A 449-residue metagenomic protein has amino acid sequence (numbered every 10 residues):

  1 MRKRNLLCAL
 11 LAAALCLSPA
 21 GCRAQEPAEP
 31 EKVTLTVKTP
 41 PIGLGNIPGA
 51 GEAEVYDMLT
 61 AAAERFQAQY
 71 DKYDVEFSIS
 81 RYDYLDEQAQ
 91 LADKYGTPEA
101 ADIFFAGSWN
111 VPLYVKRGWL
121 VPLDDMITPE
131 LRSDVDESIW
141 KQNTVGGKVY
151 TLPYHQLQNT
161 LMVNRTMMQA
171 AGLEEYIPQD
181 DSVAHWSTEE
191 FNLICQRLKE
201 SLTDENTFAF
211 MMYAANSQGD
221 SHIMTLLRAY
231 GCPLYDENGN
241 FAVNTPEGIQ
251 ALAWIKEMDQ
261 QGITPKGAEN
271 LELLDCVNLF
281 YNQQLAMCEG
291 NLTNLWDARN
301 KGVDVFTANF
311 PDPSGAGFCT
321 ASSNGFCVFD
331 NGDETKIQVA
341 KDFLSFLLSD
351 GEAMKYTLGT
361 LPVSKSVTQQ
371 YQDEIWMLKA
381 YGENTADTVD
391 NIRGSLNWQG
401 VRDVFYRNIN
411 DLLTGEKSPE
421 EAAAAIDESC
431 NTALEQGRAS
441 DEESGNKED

Functional and structural regions predicted by a protein language model:
N5-C8, C22-L113, E175, S314 (+3 more regions): Conserved N-terminal structural module of periplasmic/extracytoplasmic solute-binding proteins
P41, A106-N110, L157, L273 (+2 more regions): Beta->alpha turn/N-cap motifs
A68-Q69, E76, Q261, R299-V363 (+1 more regions): Extracytoplasmic/periplasmic substrate-recognition and gating elements
Y82-Q90, D204-E205, F210-A214, L226-D304 (+3 more regions): Extracytoplasmic ligand-binding clamshell segments of periplasmic binding protein
Q88, A106-T160, Q169, E189-E190 (+4 more regions): Hinge/lid segment of periplasmic solute-binding proteins
Y95-A106, W119-V121, E205, Y281-G290: Alpha-to-beta junction loops
T128-E130, N143-Q218, C232-A268, G332 (+2 more regions): Helix-loop-helix "hinge/cap" segment bordering the ligand-binding cleft or interdomain interface
V305-A308, Y356-D411, Q436-D449: Long, aromatic- and glycine/proline-rich binding clefts that accommodate carbohydrate-like moieties
